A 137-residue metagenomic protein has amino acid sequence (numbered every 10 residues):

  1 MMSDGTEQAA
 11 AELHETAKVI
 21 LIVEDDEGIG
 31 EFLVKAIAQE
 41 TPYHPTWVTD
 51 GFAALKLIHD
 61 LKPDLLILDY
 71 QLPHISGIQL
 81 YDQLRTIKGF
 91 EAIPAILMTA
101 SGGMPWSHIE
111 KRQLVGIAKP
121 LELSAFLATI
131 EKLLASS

Functional and structural regions predicted by a protein language model:
M1-V19, E122-S137: Non-catalytic signal-transmission and effector/linker regions of two-component phosphorelay proteins
D26-T46: Two-component/phosphorelay signaling modules centered on CheY-like receiver
W47-L65: Acidic, metal-coordinating helix/loop segments flanking the phosphotransfer/catalytic sites of two-component signaling
D50, S76-D82: Acidic catalytic/metal-coordinating carboxylates
D69: Active-site residues of response regulator receiver
P73, E91: The feature encodes the CheY-like receiver
Q79, S101-K119, S124-E131: Alpha4 helix (beta4-alpha4-beta5 surface) of REC/receiver domains from two-component response regulators
I96-M98: Hydrophobic/aromatic residues positioned on beta-strands within the core alpha/beta folds
